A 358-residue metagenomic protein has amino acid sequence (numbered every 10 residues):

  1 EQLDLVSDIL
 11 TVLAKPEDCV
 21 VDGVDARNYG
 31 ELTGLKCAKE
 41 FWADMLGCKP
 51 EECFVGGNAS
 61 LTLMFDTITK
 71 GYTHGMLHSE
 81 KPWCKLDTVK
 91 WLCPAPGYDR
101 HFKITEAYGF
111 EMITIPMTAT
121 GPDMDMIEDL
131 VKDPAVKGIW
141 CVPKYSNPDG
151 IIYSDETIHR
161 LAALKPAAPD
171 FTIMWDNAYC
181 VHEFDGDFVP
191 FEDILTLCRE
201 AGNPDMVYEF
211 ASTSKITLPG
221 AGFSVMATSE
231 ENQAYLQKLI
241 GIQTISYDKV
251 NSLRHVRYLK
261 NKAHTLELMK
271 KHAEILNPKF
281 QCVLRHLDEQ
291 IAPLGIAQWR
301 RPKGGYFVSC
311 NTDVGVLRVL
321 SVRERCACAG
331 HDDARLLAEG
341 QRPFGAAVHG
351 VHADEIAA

Functional and structural regions predicted by a protein language model:
E1-D18, G241, R257: N-terminal basic, amphipathic alpha-helical segments
P16-P169, C180-A201: Conserved core of the PLP fold type I
K36, E40, D44, K49 (+4 more regions): PLP-dependent enzyme catalytic core of the Aspartate aminotransferase-like
C180-V181, P190-K238, Y247-V250: Active-site PLP attachment segment
E230-Y235, N261-T265, G315-V316: Short helix-loop capping/hinge motifs at secondary-structure junctions, enriched in acidic/polar residues
Q237-G241, N261-H286: Structural signature of PLP-dependent enzymes
K270-L284, I296-T312: Conserved glycine-rich beta-strand-loop-beta hairpin in the small C-terminal domain of fold type I
G315-S321, A357: Short, conserved charged micro-motifs
